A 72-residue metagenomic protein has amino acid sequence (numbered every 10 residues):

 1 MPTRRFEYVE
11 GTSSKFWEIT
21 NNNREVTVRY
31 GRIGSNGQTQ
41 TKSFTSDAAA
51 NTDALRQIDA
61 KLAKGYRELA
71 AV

Functional and structural regions predicted by a protein language model:
M1-E7: Short, hydrophobic/aromatic-rich segments at coil-to-beta transitions
F6, Q40-F44: Generic detection of short hydrophobic beta-strand segments and adjacent strand-loop junctions
K15-T41: Short aromatic-glycine-(Arg/Gly/Cys) micro-motifs in beta-strand/loop hairpins
F16-E18, Y30, D53, Q57 (+1 more regions): A general secondary-structure boundary signal
T45-A63: A short, charged, amphipathic alpha-helix used as a generic interaction element across diverse proteins
K64-V72: Intrinsically disordered, low-complexity charged/polar segments
